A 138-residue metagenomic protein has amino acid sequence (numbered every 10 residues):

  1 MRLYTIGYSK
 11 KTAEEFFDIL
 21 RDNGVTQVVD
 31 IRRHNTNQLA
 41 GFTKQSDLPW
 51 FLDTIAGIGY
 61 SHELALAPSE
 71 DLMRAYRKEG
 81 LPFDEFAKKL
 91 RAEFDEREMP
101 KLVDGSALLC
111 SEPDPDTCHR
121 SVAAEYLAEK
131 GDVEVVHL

Functional and structural regions predicted by a protein language model:
M1-L138: Residues lining hydrophobic/aromatic ligand-binding pockets adjacent to catalytic sites
